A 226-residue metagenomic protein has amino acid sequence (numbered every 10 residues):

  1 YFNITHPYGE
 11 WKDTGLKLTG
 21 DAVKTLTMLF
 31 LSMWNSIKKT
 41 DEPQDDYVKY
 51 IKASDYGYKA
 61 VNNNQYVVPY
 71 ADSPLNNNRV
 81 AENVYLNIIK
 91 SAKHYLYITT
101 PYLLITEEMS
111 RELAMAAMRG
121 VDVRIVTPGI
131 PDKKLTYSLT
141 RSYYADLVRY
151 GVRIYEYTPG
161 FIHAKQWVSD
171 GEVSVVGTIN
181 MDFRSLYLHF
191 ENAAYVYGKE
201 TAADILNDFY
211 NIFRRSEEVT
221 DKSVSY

Functional and structural regions predicted by a protein language model:
Y1-Y226: Charged, low-complexity intrinsically disordered terminal segments
